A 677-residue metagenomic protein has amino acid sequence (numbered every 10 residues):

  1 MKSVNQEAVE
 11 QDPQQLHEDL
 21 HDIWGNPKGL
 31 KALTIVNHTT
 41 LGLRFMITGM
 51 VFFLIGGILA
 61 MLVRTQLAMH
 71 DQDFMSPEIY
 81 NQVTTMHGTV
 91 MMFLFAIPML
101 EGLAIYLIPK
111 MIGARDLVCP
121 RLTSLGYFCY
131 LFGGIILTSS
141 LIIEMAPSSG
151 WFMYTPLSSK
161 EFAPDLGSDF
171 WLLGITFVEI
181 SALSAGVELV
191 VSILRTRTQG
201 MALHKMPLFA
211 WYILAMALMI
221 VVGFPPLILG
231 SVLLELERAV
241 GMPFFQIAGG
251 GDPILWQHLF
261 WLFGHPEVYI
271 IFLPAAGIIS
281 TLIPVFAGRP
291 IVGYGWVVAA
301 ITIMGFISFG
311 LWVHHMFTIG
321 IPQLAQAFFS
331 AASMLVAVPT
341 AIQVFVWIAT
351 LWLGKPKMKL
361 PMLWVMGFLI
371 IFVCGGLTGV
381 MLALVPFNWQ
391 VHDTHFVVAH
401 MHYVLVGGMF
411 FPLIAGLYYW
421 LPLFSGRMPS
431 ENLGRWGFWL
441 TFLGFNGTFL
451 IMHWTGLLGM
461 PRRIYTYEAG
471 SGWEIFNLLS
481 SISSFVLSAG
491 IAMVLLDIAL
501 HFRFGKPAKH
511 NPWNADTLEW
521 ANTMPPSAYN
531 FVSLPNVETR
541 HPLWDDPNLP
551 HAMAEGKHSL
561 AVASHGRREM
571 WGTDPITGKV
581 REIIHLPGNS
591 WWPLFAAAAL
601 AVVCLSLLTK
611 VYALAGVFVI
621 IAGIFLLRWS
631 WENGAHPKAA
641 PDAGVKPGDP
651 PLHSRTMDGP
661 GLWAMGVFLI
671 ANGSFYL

Functional and structural regions predicted by a protein language model:
K2-L677: Membrane-embedded and interfacial regions of multi-pass energy-transducing membrane proteins
